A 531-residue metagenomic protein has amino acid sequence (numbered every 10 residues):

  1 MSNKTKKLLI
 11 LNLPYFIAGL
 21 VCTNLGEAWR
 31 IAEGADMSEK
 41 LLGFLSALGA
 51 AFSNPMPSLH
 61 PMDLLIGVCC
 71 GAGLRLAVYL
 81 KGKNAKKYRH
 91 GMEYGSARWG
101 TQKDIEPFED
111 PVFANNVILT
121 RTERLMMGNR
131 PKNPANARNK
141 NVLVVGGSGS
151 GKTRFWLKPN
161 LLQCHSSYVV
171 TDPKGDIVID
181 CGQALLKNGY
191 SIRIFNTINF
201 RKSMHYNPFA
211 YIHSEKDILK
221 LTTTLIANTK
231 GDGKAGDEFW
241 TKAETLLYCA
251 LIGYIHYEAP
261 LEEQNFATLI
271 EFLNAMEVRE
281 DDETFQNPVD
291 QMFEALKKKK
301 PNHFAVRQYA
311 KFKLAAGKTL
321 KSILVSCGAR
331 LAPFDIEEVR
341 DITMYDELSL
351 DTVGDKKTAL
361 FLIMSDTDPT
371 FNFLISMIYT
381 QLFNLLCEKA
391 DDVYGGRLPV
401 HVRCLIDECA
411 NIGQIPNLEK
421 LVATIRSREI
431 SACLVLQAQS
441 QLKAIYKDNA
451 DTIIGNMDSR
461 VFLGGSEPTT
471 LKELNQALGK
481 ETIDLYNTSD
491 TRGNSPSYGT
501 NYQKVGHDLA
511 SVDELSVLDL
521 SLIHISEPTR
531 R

Functional and structural regions predicted by a protein language model:
M1-S150, R154-L157, R201, V505: Basic- and hydrophobic-enriched, low-structure N-terminal and domain-boundary segments that flank ATP-binding catalytic
N12, T23-E27, A135-I430, I445 (+1 more regions): P-loop NTPase motor domains
G34-S38, L374-S376, L418-E419, N475-Q476: Composition- and surface-driven signal marking solvent-exposed, interaction-prone regions in large proteins
V68, F239-T245, A250-G253, K357 (+3 more regions): P-loop NTPase motor core of the ASCE superfamily
T101, N265, S511: Residue-level signal for threonine
D172-K174, V435-Q439, G465-S466: A short beta-strand-to-loop transition that corresponds to the Sensor-1 phosphate-sensing loop of AAA+ P-loop ATPases
T367, A438-Q441: A short, flexible beta-alpha/helix-coil linker loop
